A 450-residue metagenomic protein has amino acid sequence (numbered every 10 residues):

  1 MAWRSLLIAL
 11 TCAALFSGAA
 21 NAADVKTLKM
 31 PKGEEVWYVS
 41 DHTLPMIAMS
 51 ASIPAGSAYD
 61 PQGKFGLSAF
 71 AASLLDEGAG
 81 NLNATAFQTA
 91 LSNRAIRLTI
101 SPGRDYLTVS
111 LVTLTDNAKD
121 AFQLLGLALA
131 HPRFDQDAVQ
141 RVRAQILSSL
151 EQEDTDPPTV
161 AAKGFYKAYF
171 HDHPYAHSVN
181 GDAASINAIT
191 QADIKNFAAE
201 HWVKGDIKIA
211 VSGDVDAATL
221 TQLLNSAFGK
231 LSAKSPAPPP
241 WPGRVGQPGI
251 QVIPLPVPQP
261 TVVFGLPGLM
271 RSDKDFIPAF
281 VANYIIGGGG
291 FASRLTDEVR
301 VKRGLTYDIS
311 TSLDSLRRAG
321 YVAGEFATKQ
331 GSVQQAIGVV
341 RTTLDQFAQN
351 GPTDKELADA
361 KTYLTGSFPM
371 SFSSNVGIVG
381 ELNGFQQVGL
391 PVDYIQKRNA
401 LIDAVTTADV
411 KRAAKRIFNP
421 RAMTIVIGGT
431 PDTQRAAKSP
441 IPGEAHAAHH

Functional and structural regions predicted by a protein language model:
A2, W37, A86-S235, V252 (+3 more regions): Charge-rich, well-structured scaffold segments of protease-associated domains
L7-S17: Bacterial N-terminal signal peptides
G18-A22: Sec/Tat signal peptide C-region and signal peptidase I cleavage site
A23-D41: Short N-terminal segments immediately surrounding and downstream of signal-peptide cleavage
V25, S50-T115, T155, G290-L305: M16/MPP (pitrilysin/insulinase) zinc-metallopeptidase core fold and M16-derived inactive scaffolds
D41, S50-S52, P236-A292: His/Glu-based metal-binding/catalytic segments typifying zinc-dependent metallopeptidases
H42-L44, A55-Y59, N81, T115-A118 (+7 more regions): Solvent-exposed loop/turn segments at secondary-structure junctions within structured extracellular/periplasmic domains
I47: Beta-strand-dominated lipid-handling architectures at cellular/organellar boundaries
